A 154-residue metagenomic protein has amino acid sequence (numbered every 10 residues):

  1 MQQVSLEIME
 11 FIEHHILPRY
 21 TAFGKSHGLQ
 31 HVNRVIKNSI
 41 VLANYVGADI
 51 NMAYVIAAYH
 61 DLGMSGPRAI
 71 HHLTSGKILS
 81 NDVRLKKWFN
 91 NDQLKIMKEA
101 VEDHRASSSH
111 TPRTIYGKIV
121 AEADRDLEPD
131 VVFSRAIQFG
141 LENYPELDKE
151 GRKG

Functional and structural regions predicted by a protein language model:
Q2-E7, T21-A48, Y59, A106-G154: Divalent metal-dependent phosphate-bond-processing catalytic cores, especially two-metal-ion Mg2+/Mn2+ enzymes that act
M9-E13, I36, M52, G76-S80 (+1 more regions): An amphipathic alpha-helix signature
F11-A22: Generic N-terminal amphipathic, Lys/Arg-enriched alpha-helix
L29, N33-I36, Y54, N91-E102: Short, well-structured alpha-helical segments
V35, S39, I70-L85: An active-site-proximal "capping" alpha-helix that borders the catalytic cofactor pocket
I50-P67, H71-S75, I96-A106: His-Asp-centered metal-binding catalytic motifs of divalent-metal-dependent phosphohydrolases/nucleases
I78-I115: Hydrophobic, well-structured mid-protein blocks that either form specific transmembrane helices
